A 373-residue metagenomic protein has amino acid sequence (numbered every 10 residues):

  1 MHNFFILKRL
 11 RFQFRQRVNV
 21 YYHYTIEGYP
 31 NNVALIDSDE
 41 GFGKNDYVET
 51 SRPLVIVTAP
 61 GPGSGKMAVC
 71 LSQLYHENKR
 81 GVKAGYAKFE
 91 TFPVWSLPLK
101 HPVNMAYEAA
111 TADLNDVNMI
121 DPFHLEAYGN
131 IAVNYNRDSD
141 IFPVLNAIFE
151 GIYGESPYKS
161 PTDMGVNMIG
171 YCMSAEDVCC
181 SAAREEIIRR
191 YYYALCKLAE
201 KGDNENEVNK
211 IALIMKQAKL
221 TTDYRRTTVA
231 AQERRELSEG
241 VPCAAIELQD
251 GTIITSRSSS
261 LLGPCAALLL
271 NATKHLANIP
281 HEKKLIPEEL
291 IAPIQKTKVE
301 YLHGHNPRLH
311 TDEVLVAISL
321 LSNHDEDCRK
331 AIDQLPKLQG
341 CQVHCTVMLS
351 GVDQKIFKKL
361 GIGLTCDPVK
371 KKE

Functional and structural regions predicted by a protein language model:
M1-V57, Q73-R234, S238-V241, L248-D250 (+2 more regions): Flexible phosphate-sensing "switch/lid" loops adjacent to ATP/NTP-binding sites across phosphate-transfer
G61-P62: The conserved Walker
G65-K66: Conserved lysine of the Walker
V69: Hydrophobic positions on the alpha1 helix immediately C-terminal to the Walker A/P-loop
I253-I254: Hydrophobic "anchor" residues
R257-S259: Short clusters of small/polar residues that mark proteolytic maturation junctions
L261-A277: A short, polar/charged loop-to-alpha-helix boundary motif
H275-P307: Short HxH-centered metal-ligating active-site micro-motif
